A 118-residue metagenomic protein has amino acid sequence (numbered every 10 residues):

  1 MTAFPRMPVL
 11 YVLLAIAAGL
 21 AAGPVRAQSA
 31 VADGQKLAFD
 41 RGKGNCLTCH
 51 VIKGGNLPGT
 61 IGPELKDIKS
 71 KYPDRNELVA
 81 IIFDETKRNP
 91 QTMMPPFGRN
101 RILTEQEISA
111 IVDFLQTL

Functional and structural regions predicted by a protein language model:
T2-V12: Bacterial N-terminal signal peptides that target proteins for export
Y11-G19: Bacterial N-terminal signal peptides
A21-R41: Electrostatic cytochrome c docking/interface patches
F39, L47-F83, R99: Gly/Gly-Pro-rich "capping" loops immediately C-terminal to redox-active cysteine motifs in periplasmic/lumenal
G44: Cys/His-enriched microdomains
N76, I81, K87, R99-L118: C-terminal capping alpha-helices of c-type cytochrome domains
M93-M94: Methionine-biased hydrophobic packing positions in alpha-helices, especially within tandem helical repeat solenoids
